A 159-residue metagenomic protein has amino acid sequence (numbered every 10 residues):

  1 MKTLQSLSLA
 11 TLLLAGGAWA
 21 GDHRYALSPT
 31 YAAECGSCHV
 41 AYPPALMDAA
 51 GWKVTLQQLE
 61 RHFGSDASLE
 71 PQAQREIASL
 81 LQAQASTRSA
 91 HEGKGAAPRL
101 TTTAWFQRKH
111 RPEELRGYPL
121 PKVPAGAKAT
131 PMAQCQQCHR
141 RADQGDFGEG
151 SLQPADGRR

Functional and structural regions predicted by a protein language model:
K2-A10: Sec-dependent signal peptide recognition, specifically the positively charged N-region followed immediately by
L9-L13, C138: Exposed boundary/loop context
A15-G17: N-terminal signal peptide c-region/cleavage motif recognized by signal peptidases
G21-E76, A85-R159: Sequence context surrounding c-type heme c attachment/ligation sites in exported
